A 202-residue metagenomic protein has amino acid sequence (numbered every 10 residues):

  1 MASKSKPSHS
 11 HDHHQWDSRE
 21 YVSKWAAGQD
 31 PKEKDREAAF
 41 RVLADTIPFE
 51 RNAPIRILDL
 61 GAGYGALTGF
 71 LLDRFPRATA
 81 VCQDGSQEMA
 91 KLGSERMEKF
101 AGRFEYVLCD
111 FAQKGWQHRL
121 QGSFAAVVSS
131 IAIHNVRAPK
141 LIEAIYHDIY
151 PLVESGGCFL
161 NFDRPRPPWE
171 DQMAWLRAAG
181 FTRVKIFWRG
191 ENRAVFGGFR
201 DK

Functional and structural regions predicted by a protein language model:
A2-E50: Conserved class I S-adenosyl-L-methionine
R56-L58, Y64-K114: Class I SAM-dependent methyltransferase SAM/SAH-binding core
Q117-V127: A short acidic, Gly/Pro-enriched loop at the edge of an enzyme's catalytic core that lines a small-molecule cofactor
A125-K140: A short SAM/SAH-binding and catalytic strip from SAM-dependent methyltransferases
E143-S155: A short glycine-rich, Lys/Arg-flanked "PGG" loop and its adjoining helix->strand segment in the class I
G156-D163: Conserved beta-strand signature within the Rossmann-like core of class I S-adenosyl-L-methionine
P167-A179: Short alpha-helix
K185-K202: Core SAM-dependent methyltransferase catalytic element
